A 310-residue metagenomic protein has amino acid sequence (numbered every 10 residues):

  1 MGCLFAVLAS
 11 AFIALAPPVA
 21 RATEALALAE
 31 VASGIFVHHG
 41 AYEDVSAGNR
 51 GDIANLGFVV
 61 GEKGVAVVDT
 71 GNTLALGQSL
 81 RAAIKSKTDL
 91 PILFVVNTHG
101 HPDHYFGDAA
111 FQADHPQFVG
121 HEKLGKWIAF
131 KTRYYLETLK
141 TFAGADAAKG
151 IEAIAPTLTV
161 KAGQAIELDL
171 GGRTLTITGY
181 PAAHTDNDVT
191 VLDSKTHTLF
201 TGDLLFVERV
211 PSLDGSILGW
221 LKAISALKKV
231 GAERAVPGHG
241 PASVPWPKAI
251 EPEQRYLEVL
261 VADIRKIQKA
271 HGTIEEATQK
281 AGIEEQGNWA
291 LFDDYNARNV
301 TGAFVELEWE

Functional and structural regions predicted by a protein language model:
G2-A16: Bacterial N-terminal signal peptides
P17-A22: Sec/Tat signal peptide C-region and signal peptidase I cleavage site
E30-A83, V189-T201: Conserved beta-strand hairpin/beta-sheet module of binuclear metal-dependent hydrolase folds, prominently
V68-T70, L93-H101, V119-E122, Y180 (+2 more regions): Active-site neighborhood of phospho(di)ester-bond hydrolases with catalytic His/Asp-centered motifs
A82-E167: Active-site HxH/HxHxD metal-binding segment of metal-dependent hydrolases
T159-D193: Core dinuclear metal-dependent hydrolase active-site scaffold
T198, L221-G272, E276: Divalent-metal (often Zn2+) His-rich catalytic cores of metallo-beta-lactamase-fold enzymes
K269-E310: C-terminal regulatory/interaction regions
